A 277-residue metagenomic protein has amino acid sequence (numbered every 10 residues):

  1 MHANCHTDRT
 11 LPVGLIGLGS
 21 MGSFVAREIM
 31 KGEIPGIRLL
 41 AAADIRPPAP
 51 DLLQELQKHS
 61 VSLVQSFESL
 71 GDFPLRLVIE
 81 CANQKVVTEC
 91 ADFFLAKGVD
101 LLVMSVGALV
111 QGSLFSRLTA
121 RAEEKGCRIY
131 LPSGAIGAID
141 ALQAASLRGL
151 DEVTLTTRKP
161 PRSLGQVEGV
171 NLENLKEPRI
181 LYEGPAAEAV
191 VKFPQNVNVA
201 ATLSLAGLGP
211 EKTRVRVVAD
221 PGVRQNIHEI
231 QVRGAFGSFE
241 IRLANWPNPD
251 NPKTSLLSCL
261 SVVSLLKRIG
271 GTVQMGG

Functional and structural regions predicted by a protein language model:
M1-T10: A short, basic/flexible loop-to-alpha-helix module at the beginning of a structural domain
I16, I129-Y130, A135-G277: Active-site-lining helix/loop region of Rossmann-like oxidoreductase modules
M21: Hydrophobic/small residue at the entry helix of a nucleotide-binding pocket
G32-E55: NAD(P)-binding Rossmann-fold cofactor-contacting core
Q65-A96, A108-G112: Beta-loop-alpha module in the N-terminal Rossmann-like domain of NAD(P)-dependent dehydrogenases, especially those
D100-L102: A short hydrophobic/small-residue beta-strand
V106-C127: Rossmann-fold NAD(P)-binding glycine/threonine-rich loop
